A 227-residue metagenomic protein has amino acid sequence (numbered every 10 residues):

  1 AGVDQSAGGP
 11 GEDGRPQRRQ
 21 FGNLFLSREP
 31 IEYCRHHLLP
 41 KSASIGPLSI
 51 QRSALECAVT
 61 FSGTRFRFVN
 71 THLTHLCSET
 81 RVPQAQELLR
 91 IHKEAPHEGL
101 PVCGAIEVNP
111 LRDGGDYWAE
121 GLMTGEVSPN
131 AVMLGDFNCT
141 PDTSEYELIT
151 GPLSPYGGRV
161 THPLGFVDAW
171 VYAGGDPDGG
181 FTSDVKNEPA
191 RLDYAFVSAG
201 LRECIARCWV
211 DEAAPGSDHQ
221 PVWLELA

Functional and structural regions predicted by a protein language model:
G2-A227: Active-site regions of metal-assisted phosphoester/phosphodiester hydrolases, unifying DNase/endonuclease modules
